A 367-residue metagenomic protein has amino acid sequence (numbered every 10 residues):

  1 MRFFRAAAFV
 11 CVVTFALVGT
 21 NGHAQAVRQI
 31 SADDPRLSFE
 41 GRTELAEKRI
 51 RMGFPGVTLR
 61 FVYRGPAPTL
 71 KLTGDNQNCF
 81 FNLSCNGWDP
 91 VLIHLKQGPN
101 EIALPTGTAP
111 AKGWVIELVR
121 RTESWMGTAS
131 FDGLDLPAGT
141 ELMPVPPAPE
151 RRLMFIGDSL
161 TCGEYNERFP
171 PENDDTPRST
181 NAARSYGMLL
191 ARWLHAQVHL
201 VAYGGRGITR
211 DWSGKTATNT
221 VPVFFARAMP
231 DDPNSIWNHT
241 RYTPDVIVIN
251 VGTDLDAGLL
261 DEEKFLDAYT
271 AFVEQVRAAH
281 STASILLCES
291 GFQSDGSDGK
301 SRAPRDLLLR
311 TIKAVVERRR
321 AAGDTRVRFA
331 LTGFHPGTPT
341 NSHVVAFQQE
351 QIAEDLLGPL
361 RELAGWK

Functional and structural regions predicted by a protein language model:
R2-F3, T20-I156, L160-A182, A364-K367: N-terminal secretory targeting modules
A7-V18: Bacterial N-terminal signal peptides
F54-G56, P110, V115-A129, N166 (+3 more regions): Conserved SGNH/GDSL esterase-like catalytic core that processes O-acyl groups on lipids and polysaccharides
A148, R277-H280: Short, conserved loop/helix-junction motifs that constitute active-site signature segments in enzyme catalytic cores
R152-I156, T161, V198-A202, D245-N250 (+2 more regions): Structural recognition of the beta-strand scaffold that forms the well-ordered cores of secreted hydrolase catalytic
L286, S290-A330, S342-D355: Substrate-gating cap/lid alpha-helix
D355-W366: C-terminal alpha-helix
